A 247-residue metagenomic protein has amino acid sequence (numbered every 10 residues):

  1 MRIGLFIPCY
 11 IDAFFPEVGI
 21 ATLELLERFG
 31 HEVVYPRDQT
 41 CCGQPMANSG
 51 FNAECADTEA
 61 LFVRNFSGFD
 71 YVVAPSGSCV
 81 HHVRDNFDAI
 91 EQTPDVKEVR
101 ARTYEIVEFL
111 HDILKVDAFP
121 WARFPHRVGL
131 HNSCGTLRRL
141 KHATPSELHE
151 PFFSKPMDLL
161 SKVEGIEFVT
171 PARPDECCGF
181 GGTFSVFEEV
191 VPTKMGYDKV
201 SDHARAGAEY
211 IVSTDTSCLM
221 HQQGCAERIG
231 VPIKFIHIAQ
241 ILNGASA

Functional and structural regions predicted by a protein language model:
M1-A247: Iron-sulfur cluster-binding electron-transfer modules in prokaryotic oxidoreductases
